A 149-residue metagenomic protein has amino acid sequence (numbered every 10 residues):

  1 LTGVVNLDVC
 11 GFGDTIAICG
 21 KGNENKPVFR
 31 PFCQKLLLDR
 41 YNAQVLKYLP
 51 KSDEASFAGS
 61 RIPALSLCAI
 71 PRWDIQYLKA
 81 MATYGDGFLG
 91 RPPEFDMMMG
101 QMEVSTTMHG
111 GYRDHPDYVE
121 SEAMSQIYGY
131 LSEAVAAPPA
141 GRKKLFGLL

Functional and structural regions predicted by a protein language model:
L1-Y77: Metal-dependent peptidase/peptidase-like ectodomains
D74-L149: His/Asp/Glu-rich mid-to-C-terminal helical/loop segments that flank catalytic regions of hydrolases
